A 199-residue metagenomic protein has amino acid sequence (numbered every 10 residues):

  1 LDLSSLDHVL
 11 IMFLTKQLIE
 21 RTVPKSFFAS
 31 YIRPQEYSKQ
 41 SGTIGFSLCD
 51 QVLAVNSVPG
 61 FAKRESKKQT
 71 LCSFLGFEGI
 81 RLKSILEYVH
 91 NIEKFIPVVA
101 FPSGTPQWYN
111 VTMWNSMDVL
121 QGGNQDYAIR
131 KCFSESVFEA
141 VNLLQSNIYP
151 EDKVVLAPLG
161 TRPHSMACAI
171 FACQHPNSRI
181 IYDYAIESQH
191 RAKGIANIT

Functional and structural regions predicted by a protein language model:
D2-F13, R33-Y37, S73-K83, S103-G104 (+2 more regions): Gly/Ser/Thr-rich loops at beta-strand to alpha-helix junctions that form or flank small-molecule/cofactor-binding
D2-S57: Internal, hydrophobic cores of structured domains that mediate oligomerization or house catalytic pockets within large
L10-E20, H164-H175: Short Gly/Thr/Asp-enriched flexible loops that form oxyanion-binding sites at enzyme active sites
R21-V23, E87-E93, H175: Short, conserved loop/helix-junction motifs that constitute active-site signature segments in enzyme catalytic cores
F28-G42, A100, P176-T199: Short, flexible loop segments at boundaries between secondary-structure elements
T43-S66, F77-K83: Active-site glycine-rich loop that binds ribose-phosphate moieties when present
Q69-T70, K94, K153-V155: Structural motif
F74-S146: Redox- and metal-dependent alpha/beta enzyme cores, enriched for Fe-S-associated oxidoreductases and cofactor-handling
